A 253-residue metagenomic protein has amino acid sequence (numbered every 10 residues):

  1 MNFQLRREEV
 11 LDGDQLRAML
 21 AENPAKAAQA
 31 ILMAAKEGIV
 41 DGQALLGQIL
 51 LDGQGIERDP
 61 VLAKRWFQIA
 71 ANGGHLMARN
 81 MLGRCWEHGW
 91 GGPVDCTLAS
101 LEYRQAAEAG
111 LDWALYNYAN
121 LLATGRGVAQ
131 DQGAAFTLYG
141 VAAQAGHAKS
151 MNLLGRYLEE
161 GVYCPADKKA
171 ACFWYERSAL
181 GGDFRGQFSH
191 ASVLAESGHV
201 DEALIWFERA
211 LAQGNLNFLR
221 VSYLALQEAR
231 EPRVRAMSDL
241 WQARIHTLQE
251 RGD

Functional and structural regions predicted by a protein language model:
N2-L5, F218-D253: Terminal, low-structured helical/coil segments at or just beyond the last alpha-helical repeat
R6-E37, D41, L45-D52: Alpha-helical segment of the N-proximal tetratricopeptide repeat
E9-Q15, L45-D52, R79-H88, G92 (+4 more regions): Hydrophobic face of amphipathic alpha-helices that form TPR/SEL1-like repeat modules and related alpha-solenoid
N23, K36-V40, D52-Q54, D59 (+12 more regions): Short helix-capping/linker turns of helical repeat alpha-solenoids
T124, G140, A148-R156, E160 (+1 more regions): Alpha-helical adaptor scaffolds
